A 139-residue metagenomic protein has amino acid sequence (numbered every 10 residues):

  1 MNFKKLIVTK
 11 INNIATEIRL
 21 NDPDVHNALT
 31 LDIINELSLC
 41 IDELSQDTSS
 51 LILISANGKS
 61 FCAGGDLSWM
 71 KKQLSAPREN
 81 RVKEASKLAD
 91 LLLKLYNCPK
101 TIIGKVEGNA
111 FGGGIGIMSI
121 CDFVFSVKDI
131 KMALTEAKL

Functional and structural regions predicted by a protein language model:
M1-N57, L93: Conserved CoA-thioester-binding segment of acyl-CoA-metabolizing enzymes
N27, G64, G108, G112-G114: Conserved phosphate-binding and hydrolysis motifs of nucleotide-dependent enzymes
L29, M70-Q73, C98: Helix-loop segment at the mouth of the active site in Rossmann-fold oxidoreductases, especially SDR/KR enzymes
I33-E36, E84-K87, I117: Hydrophobic alpha-helical membrane-association signature
I54, D66, I117-S119: Hydrophobic/aromatic residues within transmembrane alpha-helices of multi-pass small-molecule transporters
A56-L91, A110: Glycine- (often His-adjacent) and acidic-residue-rich active-site loop that binds/positions the CoA thioester
L91, L95-N97, K105, F111-L139: CoA-thioester-processing core
